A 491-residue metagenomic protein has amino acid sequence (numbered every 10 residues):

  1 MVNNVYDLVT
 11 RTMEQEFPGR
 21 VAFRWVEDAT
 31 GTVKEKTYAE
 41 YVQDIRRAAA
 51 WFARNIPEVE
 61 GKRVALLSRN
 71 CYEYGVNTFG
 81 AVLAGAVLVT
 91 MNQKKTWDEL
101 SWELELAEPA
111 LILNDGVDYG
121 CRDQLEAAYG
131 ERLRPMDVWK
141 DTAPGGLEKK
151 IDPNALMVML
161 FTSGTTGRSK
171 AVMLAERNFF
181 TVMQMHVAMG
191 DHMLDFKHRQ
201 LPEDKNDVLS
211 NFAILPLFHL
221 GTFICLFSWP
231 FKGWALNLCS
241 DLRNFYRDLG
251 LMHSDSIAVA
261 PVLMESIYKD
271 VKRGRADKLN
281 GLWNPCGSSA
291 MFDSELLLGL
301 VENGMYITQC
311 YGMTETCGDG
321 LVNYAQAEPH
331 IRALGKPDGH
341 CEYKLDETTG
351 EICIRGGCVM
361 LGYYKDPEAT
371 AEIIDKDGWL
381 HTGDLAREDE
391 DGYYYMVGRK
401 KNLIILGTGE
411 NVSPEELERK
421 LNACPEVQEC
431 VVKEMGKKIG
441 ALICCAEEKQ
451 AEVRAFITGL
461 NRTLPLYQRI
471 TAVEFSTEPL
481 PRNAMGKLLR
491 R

Functional and structural regions predicted by a protein language model:
M1-N55, E60, F79, E105: N-lobe entry segment of adenylate-forming
P18-V21, P144-F161, G167-R168, N178 (+1 more regions): Conserved pre-ATP/AMP-binding loop-to-beta segment of ANL
E35-A39, M157-M185: Conserved AMP-binding A3 loop
K36, A49-K95, I214: Conserved AMP-binding/adenylate-forming
I112, G356, L361-G362, L385-Q468 (+1 more regions): AMP-binding/adenylate-forming catalytic core of the ANL superfamily
M183-S210, I214-G281: Conserved AMP-binding/adenylation subdomain of ANL enzymes
D255-V259, I267-P329, E342, Q428: Gly/Ser/Thr-rich phosphate-binding loop
K336-G339, E347-I373, Y393, T408-V412: Conserved ATP/PPi-binding loop(s) of AMP-dependent carboxylate-activating enzymes
